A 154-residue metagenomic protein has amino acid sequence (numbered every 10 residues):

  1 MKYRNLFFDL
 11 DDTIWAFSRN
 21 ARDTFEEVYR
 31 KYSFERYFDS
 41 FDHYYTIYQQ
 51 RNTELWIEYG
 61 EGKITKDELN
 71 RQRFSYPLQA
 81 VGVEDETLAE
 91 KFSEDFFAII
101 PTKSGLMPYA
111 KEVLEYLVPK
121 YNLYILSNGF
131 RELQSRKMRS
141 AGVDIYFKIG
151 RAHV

Functional and structural regions predicted by a protein language model:
M1-F8, T13-Q50, A80: Active-site neighborhood of HAD-like aspartate-dependent phosphohydrolases
W15-A16, V83, P101, G105: Residues in soluble alpha-helical coiled-coils and helical-bundle/repeat scaffolds
F17, A21, K66, N70 (+1 more regions): Hydrophobic (often cysteine-bearing) scaffold residues that line and stabilize catalytic clefts of nucleotide/cofactor
A21-Y29, Y48-N52, F74, S93-I100 (+1 more regions): Hydrophobic alpha-helical core bundles mediating ligand binding, dimerization, or RNAP-core interactions
T46, Q50-E94: A metal-dependent, Asp-based hydrolase signature
E84, D144-I145: Conserved H-loop
K91-G105, A110-A141, F147-R151: Substrate-recognition element of Asp-dependent hydrolases with the DxDx(T/V) motif
V154: Calmodulin-binding IQ motif helices
